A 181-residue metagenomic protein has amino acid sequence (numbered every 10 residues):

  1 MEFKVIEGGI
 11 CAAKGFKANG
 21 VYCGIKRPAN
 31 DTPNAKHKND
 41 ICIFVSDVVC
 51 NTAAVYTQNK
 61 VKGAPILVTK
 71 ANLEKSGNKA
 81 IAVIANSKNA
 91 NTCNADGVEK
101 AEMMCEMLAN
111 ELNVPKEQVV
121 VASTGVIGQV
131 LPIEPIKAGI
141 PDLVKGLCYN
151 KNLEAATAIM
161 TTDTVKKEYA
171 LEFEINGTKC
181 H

Functional and structural regions predicted by a protein language model:
M1-V61: N-terminal amphipathic/basic leader segments beginning at the initiator methionine
D40-I43, P65, I81-A85, E117-V120 (+2 more regions): Structural motif
N51-E74, M160-N176: Glycine-rich oxoanion-binding loops at beta->alpha junctions
Y56, T92-E102: Active-site pocket-shaping loop/turn-to-helix segments
V61-E74, V98-L112: Short, well-ordered amphipathic alpha-helical segments that serve as non-catalytic structural scaffolds within diverse
K75-K79: Interfacial helix-loop-helix linkers and transmembrane-helix boundary segments in multi-pass membrane proteins
A82-N94, V120-I127: Short glycine-rich or small-residue beta-strand-to-loop segments that form or flank ligand, phosphate, metal/Fe-S
E99-M103, M107-H181: Glycine-rich, mobile lid/loop segments that gate access to catalytic sites or pores
